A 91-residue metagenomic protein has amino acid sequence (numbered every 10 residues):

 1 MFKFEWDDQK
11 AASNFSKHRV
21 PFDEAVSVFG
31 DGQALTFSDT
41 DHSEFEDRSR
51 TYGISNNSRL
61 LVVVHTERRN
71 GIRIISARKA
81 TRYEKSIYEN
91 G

Functional and structural regions predicted by a protein language model:
M1-G91: Ribonuclease/tRNase effector modules and their secretory precursors
